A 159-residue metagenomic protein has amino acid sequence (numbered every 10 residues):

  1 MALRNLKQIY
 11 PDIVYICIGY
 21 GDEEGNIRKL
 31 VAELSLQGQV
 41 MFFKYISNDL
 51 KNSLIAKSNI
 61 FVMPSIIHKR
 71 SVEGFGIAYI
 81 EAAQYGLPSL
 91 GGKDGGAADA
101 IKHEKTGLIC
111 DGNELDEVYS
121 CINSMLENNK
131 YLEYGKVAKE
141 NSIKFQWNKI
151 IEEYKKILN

Functional and structural regions predicted by a protein language model:
D12, E117, S124, K130-K144 (+1 more regions): A short, well-ordered alpha-helix in the C-terminal region of glycosyltransferases
C17-I18, G25-L50: Nucleotide-activated donor-binding/catalytic signature segment of Leloir-type glycosyltransferases, i.e., the conserved
Y45-I46, S53-S58, Y154: Short alpha-helical donor nucleotide-sugar binding micro-motif in glycosyltransferases
A56-S71, L87: Acidic donor-binding loop of glycosyltransferase active sites
I66-G76, I80, A98-D99: Nucleotide-sugar-dependent
Y79, Q84-G91, I101: Short hydrophobic beta-strand element within catalytic cores of glycosyltransferases and related nucleotide-activated
H103-E104, L108-L115, N123-N129: Conserved acidic donor-binding segment of nucleotide-sugar-dependent glycosyltransferases
W147-N159: C-terminal alpha-helical cap of glycosyltransferases
